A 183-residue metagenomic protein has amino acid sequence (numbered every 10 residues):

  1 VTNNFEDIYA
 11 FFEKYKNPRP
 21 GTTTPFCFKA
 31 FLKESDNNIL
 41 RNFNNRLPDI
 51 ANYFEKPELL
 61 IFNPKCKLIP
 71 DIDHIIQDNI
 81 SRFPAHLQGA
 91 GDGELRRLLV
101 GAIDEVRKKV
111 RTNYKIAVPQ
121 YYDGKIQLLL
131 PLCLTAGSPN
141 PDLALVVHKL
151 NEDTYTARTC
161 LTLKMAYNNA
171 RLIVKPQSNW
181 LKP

Functional and structural regions predicted by a protein language model:
V1-D123: An acidic, glycine-rich, mixed-charge low-complexity segment common to nucleic-acid enzymes
K125-P183: Compact beta-sheet-dominated globular domain cores
